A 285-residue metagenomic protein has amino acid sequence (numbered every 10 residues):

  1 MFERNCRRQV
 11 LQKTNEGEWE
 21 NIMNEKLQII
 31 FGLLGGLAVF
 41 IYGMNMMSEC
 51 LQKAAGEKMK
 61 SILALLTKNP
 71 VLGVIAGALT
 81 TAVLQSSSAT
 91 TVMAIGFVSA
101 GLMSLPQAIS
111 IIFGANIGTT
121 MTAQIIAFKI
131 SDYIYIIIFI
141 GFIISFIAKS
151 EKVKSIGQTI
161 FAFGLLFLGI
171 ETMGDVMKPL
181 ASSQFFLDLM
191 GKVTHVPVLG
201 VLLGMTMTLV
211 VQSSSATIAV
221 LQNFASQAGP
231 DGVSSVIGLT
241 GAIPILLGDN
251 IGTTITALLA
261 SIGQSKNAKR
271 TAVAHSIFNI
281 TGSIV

Functional and structural regions predicted by a protein language model:
R4-I22: Short, Lys/Arg-enriched N-terminal segments with co-localized hydrophobic residues within the first ~10-30 amino acids
N24-I30, L37-Y42, A123-I138, I144-T159 (+3 more regions): Juxtamembrane and boundary regions of transmembrane helices in multi-pass small-molecule transporters and channels
N24-P70, I160-T206, F224-S226, S234-S235: Helix-loop-helix hairpins and the membrane-proximal interhelical loops of multi-pass alpha-helical transport proteins
S48-K60, F97-P106, L180-F186, I218-Q227 (+1 more regions): Juxtamembrane helix-loop transition segments at the membrane interface in multi-pass membrane proteins
E57, L65, N69, G77 (+10 more regions): Alpha-helical transmembrane segments of multi-pass membrane proteins, especially transporters and channels
T81-L84, T90-G118, Q124-Y133, I144-S145 (+2 more regions): Membrane-interfacial helix-loop connectors
G200, G204, I218-A219, D249 (+2 more regions): Feature representing long, continuous alpha-helical segments
